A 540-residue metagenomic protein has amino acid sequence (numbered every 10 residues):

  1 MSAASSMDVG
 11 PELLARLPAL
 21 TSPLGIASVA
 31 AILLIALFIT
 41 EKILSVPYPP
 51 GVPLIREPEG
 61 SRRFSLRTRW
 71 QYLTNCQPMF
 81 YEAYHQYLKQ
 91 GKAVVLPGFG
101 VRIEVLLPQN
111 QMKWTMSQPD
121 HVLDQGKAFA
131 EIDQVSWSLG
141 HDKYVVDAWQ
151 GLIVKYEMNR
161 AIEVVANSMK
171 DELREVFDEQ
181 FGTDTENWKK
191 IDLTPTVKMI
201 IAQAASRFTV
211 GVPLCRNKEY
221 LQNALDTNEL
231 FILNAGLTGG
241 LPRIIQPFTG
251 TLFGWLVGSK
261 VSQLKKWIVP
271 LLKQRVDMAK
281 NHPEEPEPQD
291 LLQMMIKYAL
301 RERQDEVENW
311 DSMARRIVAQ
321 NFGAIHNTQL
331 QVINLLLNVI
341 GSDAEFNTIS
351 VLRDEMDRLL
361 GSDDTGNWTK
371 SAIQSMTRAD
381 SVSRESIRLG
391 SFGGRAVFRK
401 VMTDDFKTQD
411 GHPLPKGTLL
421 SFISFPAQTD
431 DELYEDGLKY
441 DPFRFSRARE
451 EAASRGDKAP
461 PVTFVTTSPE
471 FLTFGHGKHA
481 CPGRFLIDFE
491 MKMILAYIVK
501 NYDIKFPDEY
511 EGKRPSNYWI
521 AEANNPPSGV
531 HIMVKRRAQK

Functional and structural regions predicted by a protein language model:
S2-A19, A521-K540: C-terminal helix/juxtamembrane-tail motif
A4-V145, E470: N-terminal membrane-proximal hinge/A-helix region immediately C-terminal to the signal-anchor transmembrane segment
Q77-Y84, R358-H412, T418-S421, F425-A427 (+2 more regions): Conserved cytochrome P450 K-helix E-x-x-R motif and the immediately C-terminal K′/meander segment
G98-V101, L107-V210: Charged/polar low-complexity intrinsically disordered regions
V165-V332, V351: Cytochrome P450 heme-thiolate monooxygenase catalytic core
T328-E355, P482-Y502: Cytochrome P450 catalytic-core helices
F422-P461: Conserved cytochrome P450 K-helix/beta-meander segment immediately N-terminal to the heme-binding cysteine loop
T467, K478, R484-E522: Cytochrome P450 heme-binding "Cys pocket" and the immediately downstream C-terminal segment
